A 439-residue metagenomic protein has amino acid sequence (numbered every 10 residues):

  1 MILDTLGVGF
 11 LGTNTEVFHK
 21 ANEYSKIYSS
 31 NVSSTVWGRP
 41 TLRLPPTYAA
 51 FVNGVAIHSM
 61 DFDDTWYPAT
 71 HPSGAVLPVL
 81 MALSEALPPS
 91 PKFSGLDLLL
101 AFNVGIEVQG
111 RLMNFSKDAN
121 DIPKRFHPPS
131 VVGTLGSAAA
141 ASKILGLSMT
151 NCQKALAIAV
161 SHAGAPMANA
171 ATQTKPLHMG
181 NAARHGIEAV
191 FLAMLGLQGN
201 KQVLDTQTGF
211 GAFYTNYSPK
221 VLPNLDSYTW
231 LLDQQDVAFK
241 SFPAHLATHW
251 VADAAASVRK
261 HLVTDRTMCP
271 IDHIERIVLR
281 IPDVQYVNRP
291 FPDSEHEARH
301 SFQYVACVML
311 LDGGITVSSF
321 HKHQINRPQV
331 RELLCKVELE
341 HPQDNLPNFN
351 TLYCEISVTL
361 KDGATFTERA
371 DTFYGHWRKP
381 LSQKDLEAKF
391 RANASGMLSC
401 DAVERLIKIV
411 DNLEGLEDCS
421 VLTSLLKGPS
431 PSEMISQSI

Functional and structural regions predicted by a protein language model:
M1-I2, A75, D97, A101 (+5 more regions): Residue-level detector of well-ordered alpha-helical segments, enriched for hydrophobic/aromatic packing positions
M1-T70, T174-R184, F191-I439: Terminal-appendage/accessory-domain detector
L6, V76-A86, F102-Q109, T134-S142 (+3 more regions): Buried hydrophobic packing segments
Y48-L100, V104-V108, L112: Function-dense linear segments that define catalytic or interfacial modules in macromolecule-processing proteins
S84-E188, Q202, T206-Q207: Glycine-rich, mobile lid/loop segments that gate access to catalytic sites or pores
